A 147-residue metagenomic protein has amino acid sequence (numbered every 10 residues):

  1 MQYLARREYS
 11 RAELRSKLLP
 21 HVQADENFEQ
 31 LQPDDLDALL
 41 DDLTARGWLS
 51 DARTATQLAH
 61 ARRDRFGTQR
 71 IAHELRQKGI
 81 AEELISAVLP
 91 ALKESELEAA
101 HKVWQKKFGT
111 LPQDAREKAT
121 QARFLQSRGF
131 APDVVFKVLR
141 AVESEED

Functional and structural regions predicted by a protein language model:
M1-D147: An alpha-helical, amphipathic repeat domain used for nucleic-acid recognition, typified by the mTERF helical solenoid
